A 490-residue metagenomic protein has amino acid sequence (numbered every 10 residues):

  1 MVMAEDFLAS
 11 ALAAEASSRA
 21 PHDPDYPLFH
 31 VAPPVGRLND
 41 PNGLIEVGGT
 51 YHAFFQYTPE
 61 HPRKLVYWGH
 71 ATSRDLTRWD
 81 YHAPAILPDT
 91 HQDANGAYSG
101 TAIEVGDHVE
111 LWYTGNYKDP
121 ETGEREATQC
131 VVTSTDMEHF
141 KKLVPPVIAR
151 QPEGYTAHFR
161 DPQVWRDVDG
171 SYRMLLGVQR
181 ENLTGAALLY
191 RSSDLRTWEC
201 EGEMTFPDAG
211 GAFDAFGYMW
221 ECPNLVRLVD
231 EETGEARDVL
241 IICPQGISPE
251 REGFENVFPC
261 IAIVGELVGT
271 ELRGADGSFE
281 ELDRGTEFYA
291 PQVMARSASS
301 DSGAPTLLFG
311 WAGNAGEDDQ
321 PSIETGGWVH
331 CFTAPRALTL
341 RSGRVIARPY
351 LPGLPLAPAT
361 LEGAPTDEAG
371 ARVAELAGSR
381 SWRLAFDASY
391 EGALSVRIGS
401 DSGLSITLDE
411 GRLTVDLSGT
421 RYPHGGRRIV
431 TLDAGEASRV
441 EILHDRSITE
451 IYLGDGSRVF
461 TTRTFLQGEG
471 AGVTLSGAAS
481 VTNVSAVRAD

Functional and structural regions predicted by a protein language model:
M1-D161, R166-A215, V229-D283, D301-G303 (+3 more regions): Beta-rich carbohydrate-recognition and catalytic domains
A11-S17, E232-T233, F258-D490: Beta-rich accessory regions
F216, W220: Active-site glycine- and acidic-residue-rich loops that bind and position anionic ligands or nucleotide-like cofactors
V226: Catalytic nucleophile-His microenvironment captured as a short glycine-rich beta-strand/loop that brackets
